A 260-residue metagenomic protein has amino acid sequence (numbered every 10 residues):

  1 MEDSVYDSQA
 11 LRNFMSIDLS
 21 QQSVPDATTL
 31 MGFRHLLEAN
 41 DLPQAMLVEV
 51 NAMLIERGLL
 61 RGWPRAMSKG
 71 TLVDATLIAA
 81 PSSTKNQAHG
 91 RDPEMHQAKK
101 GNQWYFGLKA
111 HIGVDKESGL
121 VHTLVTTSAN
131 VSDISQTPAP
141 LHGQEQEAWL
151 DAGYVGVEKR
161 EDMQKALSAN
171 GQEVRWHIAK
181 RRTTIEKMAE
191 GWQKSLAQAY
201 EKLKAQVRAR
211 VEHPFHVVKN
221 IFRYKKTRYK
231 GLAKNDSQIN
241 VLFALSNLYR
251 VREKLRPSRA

Functional and structural regions predicted by a protein language model:
E2-D7, M15-K165, Q172, R181 (+2 more regions): Polybasic low-complexity intrinsically disordered regions
I78, F215-K219, Y249: Amphipathic alpha-helical core segments of compact helical bundles
Q146-E147, A152-S237: Helix-centered, glycine/charged polyanion-binding patches within enzymatic domains that contact phosphate-containing
I221, L255-A260: A short, flexible helix-boundary coil/loop motif
